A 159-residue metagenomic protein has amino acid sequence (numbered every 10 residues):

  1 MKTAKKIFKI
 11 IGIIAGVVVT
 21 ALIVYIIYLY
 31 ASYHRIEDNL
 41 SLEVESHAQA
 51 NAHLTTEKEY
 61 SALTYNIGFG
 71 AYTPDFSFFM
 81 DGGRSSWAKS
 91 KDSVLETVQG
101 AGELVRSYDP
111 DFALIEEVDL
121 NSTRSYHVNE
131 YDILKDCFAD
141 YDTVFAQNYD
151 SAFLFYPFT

Functional and structural regions predicted by a protein language model:
T3-C137, F145-F158: N-terminal, active-site-proximal structural segment of metallo-dependent hydrolase catalytic domains
